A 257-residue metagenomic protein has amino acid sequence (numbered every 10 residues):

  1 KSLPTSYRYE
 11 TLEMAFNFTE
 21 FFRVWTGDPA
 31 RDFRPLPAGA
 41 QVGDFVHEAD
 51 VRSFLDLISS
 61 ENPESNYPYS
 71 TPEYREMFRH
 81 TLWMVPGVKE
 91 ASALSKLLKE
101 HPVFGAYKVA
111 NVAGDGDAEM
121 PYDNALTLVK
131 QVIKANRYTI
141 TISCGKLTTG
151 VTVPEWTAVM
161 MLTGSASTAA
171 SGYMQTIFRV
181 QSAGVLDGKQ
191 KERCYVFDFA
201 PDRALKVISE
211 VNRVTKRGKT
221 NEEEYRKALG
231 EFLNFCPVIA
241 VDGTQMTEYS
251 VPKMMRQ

Functional and structural regions predicted by a protein language model:
K1-R79: Interdomain helical connector at the RecA1-RecA2 junction of SF1/SF2 helicase-like NTPases
V24-S60, D202-Q257: Long, largely alpha-helical accessory region at the distal end of helicase-like NTP-driven motors
V51-P68, S92-K99, A158, M174-S182: Short, well-ordered amphipathic alpha-helices
I58-R75, E100-V103, V132-A135, S182-K189: Alpha-helix termini
R79-G87: Conserved RecA-like ASCE P-loop NTPase motor core of nucleic-acid helicases/translocases
P86-A113: Conserved helicase motor "Helicase C" RecA-like lobe of SF1/SF2 P-loop NTPases
A106-N221: Conserved RecA-like P-loop NTPase helicase motor core
